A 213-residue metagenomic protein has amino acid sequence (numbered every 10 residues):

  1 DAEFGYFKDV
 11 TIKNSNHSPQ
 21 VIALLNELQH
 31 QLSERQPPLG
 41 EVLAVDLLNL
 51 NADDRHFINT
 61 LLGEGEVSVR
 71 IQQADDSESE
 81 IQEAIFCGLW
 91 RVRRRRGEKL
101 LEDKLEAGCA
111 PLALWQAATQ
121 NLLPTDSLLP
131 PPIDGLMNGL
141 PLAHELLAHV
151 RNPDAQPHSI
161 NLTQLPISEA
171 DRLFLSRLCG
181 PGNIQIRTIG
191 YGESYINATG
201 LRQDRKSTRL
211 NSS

Functional and structural regions predicted by a protein language model:
D1-V10: Eukaryotic low-complexity, non-globular regulatory regions
D9-I81: An N-terminal, globular interaction/scaffold subdomain
H30, P37-E41, P132-N183: Surface-exposed interaction/gating patches
L32-P38, E80-F86, R151-D154, Y195-L201: Short, surface-exposed loop and linker segments with low hydrophobicity and enrichment for Pro/Ser/Thr
L43-V45, R91-R94, I160-L162, R205-S207: Generic recognition of long tandem-repeat/solenoid scaffolds
L48-L50, D54-L61, G65-L105, Q120 (+5 more regions): A cross-family "folded-core" feature that marks the main globular domain of proteins
R96-H158: Surface-exposed beta-loop interaction hotspot
T208-S213: Conserved small/polar residues in nucleotide/adenosyl-binding loops
